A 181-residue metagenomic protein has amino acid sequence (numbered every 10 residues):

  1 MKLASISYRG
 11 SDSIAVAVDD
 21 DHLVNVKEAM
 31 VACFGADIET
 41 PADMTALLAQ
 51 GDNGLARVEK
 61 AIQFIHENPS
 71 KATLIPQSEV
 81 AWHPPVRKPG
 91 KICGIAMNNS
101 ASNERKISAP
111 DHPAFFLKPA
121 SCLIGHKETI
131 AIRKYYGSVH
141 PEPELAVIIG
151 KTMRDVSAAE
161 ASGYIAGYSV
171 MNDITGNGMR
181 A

Functional and structural regions predicted by a protein language model:
M1-P110: N-terminal non-catalytic cap/leader segment that marks the start of a structured domain
H83, P89-A181: Glycine-enriched loop-and-adjacent helix/strand subsegments that border the catalytic/binding cleft of enzyme cores
